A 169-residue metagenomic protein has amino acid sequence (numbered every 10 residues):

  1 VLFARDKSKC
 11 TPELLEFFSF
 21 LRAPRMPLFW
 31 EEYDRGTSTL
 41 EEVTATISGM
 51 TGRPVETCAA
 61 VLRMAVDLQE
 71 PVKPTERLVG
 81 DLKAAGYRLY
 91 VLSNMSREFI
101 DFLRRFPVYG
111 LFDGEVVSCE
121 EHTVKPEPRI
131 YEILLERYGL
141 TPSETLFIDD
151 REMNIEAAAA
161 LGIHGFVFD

Functional and structural regions predicted by a protein language model:
V1, M95-E98, E121-T123, E152-M153: Short, solvent-exposed loop/turn segments at secondary-structure junctions
V1-R25, G49-M50, A160-L161: Active-site neighborhood of HAD-like aspartate-dependent phosphohydrolases
W30-V61: A metal-dependent, Asp-based hydrolase signature
E41, A59-Y90, P128: Short, acidic loop-to-helix structural element flanking the phosphoryl-transfer center in phosphate-processing enzymes
P74-E120: Substrate-recognition/cap helix-loop segment adjacent to the acidic, metal-dependent catalytic center of Asp-based
E76-A84, L135, I155, A159: Surface-exposed amphipathic alpha-helices with a cationic face
V124-E152: Conserved Lys-Pro-Asp/Glu-containing loop-to-beta segment of HAD-superfamily phosphomonoesterases, centered on
P142-D169: Acidic, Mg2+-coordinating phosphoryl-transfer loop and its flanking beta/alpha structural elements, shared across
